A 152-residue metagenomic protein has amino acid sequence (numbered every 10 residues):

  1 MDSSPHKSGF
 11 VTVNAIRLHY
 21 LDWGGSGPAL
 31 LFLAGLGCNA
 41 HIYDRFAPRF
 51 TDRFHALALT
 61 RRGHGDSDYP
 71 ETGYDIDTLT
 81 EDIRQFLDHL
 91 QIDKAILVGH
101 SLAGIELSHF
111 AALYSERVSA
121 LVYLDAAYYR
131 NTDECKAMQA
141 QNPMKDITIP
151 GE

Functional and structural regions predicted by a protein language model:
M1-L30, T51-F54, I92-K94, Y128-T132 (+1 more regions): Alpha/beta-hydrolase fold catalytic core
I16-T72, F86: Conserved HGGG/HGGXW glycine-rich cap/lid loop of the alpha/beta-hydrolase fold
T60, I96, S119-V122: Residue in the alpha/beta-hydrolase core beta-strand immediately N-terminal to the catalytic nucleophile
D77-A95: Conserved acidic catalytic loop of the alpha/beta-hydrolase fold
L79, L97-G99, L124: Short beta-strand immediately N-terminal to the catalytic nucleophile in serine-hydrolase-like folds
T80, R117-V118: Core-facing hydrophobic residues within beta-strands of well-ordered domains
G99, A103, L107: Gly/Ala-rich beta-loop-alpha elbow adjacent to hydrolase catalytic centers
S108-A112, S119-G151: Flexible "cap/lid" loop of the alpha/beta hydrolase fold
